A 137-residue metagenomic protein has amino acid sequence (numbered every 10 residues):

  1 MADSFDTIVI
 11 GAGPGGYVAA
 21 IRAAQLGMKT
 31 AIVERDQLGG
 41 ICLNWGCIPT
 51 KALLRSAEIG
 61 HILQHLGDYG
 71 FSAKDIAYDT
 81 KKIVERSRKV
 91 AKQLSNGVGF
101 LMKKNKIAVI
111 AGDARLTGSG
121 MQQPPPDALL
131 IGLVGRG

Functional and structural regions predicted by a protein language model:
A2-F5, I21-M28, V33-G137: Glycine-rich flavin
G11-P14, R35-D36: Glycine-rich Rossmann-fold phosphate-binding loop(s) that bind the pyrophosphate of adenine dinucleotide cofactors
Y17: Residues forming the Rossmann-fold NAD(P)(H) cofactor-binding site
